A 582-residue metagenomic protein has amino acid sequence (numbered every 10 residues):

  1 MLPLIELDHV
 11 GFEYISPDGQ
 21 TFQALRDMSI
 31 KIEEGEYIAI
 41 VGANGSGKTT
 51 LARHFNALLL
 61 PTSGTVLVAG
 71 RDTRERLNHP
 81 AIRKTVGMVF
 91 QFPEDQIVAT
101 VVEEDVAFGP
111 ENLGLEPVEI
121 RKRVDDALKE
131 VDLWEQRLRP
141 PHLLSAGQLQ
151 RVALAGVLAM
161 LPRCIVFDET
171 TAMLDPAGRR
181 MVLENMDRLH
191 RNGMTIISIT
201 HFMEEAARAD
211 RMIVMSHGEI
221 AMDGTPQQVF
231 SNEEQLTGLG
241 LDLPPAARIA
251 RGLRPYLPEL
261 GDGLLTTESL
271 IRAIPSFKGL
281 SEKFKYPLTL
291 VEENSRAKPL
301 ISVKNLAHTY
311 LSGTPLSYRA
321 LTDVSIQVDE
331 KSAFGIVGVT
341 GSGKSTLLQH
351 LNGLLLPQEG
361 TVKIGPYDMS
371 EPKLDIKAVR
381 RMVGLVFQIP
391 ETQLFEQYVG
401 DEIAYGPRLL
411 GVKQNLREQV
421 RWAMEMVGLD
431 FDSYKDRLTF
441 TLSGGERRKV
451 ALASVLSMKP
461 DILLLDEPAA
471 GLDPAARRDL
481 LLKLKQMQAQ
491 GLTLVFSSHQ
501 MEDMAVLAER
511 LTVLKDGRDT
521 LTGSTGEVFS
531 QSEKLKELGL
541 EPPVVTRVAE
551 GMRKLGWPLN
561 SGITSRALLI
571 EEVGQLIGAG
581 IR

Functional and structural regions predicted by a protein language model:
V41-A43, V337-V339: The feature captures the beta-strand-to-loop junction immediately N-terminal to the Walker
N56, N352: Helix-to-loop junction immediately C-terminal to a conserved catalytic motif
T65-A81, T361-A378: ABC ATPase NBD Q-loop/coupling interface
V118-Q136, N415-S433: Conserved ABC ATPase "signature" region
P140-L144, Q148, L438-L442: Conserved ABC ATPase signature
I165-D168, L463-D466: Catalytic Walker B motif of ABC-type/P-loop ATPase nucleotide-binding domains
G218, D516-G517: Conserved ABC ATPase "signature" C-loop
